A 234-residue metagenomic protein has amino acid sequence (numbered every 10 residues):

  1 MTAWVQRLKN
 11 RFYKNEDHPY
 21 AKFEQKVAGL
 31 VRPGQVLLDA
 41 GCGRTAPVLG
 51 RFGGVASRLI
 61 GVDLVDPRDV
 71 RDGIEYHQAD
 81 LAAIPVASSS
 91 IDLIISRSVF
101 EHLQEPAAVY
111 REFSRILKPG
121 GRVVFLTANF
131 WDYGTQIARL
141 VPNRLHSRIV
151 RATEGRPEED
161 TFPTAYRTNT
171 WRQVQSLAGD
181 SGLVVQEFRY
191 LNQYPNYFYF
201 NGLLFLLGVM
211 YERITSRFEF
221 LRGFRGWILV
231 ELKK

Functional and structural regions predicted by a protein language model:
M1-A87, L93-I95, Y110, R225-I228: Conserved N-terminal segment of class I S-adenosyl-L-methionine
P33, L117-V123: Short glycine-dipeptide loop
G53, S114-K118: Surface-exposed amphipathic alpha-helices with a cationic face
D66, A83, E101, D132 (+1 more regions): Active-site micro-motifs of SAM-dependent methyltransferase domains
D80-A82, V99, F162-A165: Residues marking the start of alpha-helices
S89-S90, G120: Short acidic capping loops at alpha-helix termini that bridge into adjacent secondary structure
L93-Q104: A short SAM/SAH-binding and catalytic strip from SAM-dependent methyltransferases
A107-E112, R122-K233: S-adenosyl-L-methionine-dependent methyltransferase catalytic module, highlighting the catalytic core
